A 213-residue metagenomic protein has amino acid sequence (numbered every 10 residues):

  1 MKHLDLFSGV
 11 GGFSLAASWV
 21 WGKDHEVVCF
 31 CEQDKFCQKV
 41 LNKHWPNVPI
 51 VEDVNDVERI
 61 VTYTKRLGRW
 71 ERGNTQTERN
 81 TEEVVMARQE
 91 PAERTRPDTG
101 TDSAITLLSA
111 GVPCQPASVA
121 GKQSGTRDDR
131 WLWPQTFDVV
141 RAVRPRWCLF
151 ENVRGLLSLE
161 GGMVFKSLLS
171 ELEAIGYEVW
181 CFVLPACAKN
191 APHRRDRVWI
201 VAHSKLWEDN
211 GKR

Functional and structural regions predicted by a protein language model:
M1, K23, T99-S103: Extreme N-terminus of proteins, especially the signal/transit-peptide cleavage junction and the first residues
K2-E58: SAM cofactor-binding core of SAM-dependent methyltransferases, primarily the Rossmann-like beta-alpha-beta module
R59-L107, V112-R213: Class I S-adenosyl-L-methionine
